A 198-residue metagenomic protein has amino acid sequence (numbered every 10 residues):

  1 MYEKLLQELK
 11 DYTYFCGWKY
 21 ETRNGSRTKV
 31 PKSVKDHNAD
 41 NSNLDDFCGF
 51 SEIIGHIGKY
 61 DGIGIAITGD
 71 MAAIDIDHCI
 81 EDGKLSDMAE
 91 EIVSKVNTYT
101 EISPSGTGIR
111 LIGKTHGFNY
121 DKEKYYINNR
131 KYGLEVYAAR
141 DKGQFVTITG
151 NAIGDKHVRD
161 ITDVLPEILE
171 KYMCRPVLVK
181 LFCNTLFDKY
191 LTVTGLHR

Functional and structural regions predicted by a protein language model:
M1-D11: Short, conserved interaction/coordination micro-motifs, predominantly in nucleic-acid/chromatin-associated proteins
Q7-L9, W18-T22, K32-D46, I65-D82 (+2 more regions): DNA replication initiation modules
Y12, I67-G69, I102-G108: Short Gly/Ser/Thr- and Asp/Glu-enriched loop/turn motifs at secondary-structure junctions
T13-F15, A72, T98, I109 (+1 more regions): Residue-level detector of short, conserved catalytic/binding motifs and their immediate flanks
C16-K19, T100-I102: ATP-grasp fold ATP-binding core
R27-K29: Short linear proline/tyrosine/threonine-rich motifs used for host-factor recruitment and membrane trafficking/assembly
E52-G55: A short, charged, amphipathic alpha-helix used as a generic interaction element across diverse proteins
H78-I109: Active-site-adjacent substructure of cysteine-protease-like catalytic cores
